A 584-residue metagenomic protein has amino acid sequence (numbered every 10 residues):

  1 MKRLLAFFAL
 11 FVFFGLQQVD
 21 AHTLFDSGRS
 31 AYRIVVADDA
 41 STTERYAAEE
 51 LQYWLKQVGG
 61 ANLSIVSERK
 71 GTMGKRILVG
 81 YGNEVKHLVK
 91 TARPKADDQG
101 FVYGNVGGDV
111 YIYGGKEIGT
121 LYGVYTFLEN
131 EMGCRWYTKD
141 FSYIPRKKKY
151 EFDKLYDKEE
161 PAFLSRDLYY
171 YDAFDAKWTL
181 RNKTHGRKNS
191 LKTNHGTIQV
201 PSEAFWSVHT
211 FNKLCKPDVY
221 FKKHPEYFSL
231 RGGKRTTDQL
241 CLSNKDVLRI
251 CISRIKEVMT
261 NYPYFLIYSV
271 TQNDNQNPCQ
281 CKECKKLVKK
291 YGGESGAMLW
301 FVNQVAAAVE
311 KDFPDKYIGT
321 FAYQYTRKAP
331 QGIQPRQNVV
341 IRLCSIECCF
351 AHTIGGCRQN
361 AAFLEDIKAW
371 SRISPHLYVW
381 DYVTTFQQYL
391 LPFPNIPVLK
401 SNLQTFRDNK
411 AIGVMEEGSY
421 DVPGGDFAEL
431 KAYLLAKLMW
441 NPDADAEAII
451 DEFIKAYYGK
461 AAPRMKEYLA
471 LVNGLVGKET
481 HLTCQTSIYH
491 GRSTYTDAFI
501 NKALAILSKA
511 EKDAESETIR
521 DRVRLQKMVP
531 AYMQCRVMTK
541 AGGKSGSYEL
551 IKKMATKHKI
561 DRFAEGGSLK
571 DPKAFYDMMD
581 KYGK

Functional and structural regions predicted by a protein language model:
A6, L10, L16-V102, K148-Y156: Acidic, contiguous N-terminal accessory segments
A47-E50, W54, A92-W300, E310-K311 (+3 more regions): Feature activates predominantly on carbohydrate-active enzymes
L242-R249, E257, A361-A461, E467: Structured mid-domain segments that build the active-site/substrate or prosthetic-cofactor binding neighborhood
L287-A308, R336-G356, L434-A444: Acidic, His- and aromatic-enriched active-site or binding-groove loops in soluble protein domains that engage sugars
V302-K328, L377-T384, V414-E417, M465: Aromatic-lined carbohydrate-recognition surfaces of secreted/lumenal glycan-active proteins
G319-E347, L390-P397, P423-A432: Substrate-binding cleft/loops of secretory-pathway carbohydrate-active enzymes
A329-R336, L343-T385: Glycoside hydrolase catalytic-domain groove-lining segments
K437-K584: Catalytic domains of carbohydrate-active enzymes that cleave complex glycans
